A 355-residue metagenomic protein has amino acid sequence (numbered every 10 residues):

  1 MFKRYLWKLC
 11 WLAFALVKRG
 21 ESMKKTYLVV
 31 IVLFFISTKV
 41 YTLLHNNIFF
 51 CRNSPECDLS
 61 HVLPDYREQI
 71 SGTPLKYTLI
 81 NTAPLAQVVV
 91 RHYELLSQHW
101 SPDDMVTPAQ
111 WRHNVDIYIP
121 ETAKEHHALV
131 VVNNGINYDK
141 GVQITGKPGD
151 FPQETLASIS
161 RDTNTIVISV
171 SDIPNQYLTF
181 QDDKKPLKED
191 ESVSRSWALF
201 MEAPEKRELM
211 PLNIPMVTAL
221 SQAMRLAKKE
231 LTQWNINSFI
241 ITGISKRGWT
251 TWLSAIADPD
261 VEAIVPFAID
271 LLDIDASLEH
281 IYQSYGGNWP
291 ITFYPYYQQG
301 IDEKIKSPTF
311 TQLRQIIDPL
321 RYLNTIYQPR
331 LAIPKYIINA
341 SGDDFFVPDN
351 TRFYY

Functional and structural regions predicted by a protein language model:
L44-E125: Catalytic-loop region of hydrolases
H126-G135: Short beta-strand element of the alpha/beta-hydrolase
D139-P148, T165-T218, S277-H280: Cap/lid segment of the alpha/beta-hydrolase catalytic domain
A203-T218, Q222-S245: Gly/Ser-rich "nucleophile elbow"/oxyanion-hole loop immediately N-terminal to the catalytic nucleophile in hydrolases
G248-D258: Short glycine-enriched nucleophile-adjacent loop and the immediately C-terminal alpha-helix near the catalytic center
P266-I274: Active-site nucleophile loop of the alpha/beta-hydrolase fold
E279-D343: The feature captures the conserved acid-bearing segment of alpha/beta-hydrolase catalytic domains
D344-N350: Conserved alpha/beta-hydrolase "acid-adjacent" motif
